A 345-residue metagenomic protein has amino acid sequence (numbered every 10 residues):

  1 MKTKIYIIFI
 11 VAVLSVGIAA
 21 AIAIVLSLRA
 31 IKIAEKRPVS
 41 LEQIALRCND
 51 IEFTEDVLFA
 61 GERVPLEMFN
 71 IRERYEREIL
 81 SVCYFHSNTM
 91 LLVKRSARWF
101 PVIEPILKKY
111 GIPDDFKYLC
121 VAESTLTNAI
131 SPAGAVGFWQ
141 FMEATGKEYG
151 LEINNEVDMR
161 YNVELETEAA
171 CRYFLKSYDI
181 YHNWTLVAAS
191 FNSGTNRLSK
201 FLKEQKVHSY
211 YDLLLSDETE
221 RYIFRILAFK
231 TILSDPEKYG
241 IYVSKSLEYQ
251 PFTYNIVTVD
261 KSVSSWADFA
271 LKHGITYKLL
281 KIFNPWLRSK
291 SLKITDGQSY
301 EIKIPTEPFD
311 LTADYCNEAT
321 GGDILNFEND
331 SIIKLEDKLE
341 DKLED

Functional and structural regions predicted by a protein language model:
I5-G111: An acidic, Gly/Ser/Thr/Pro-rich helix-cap/linker signature
V82, H86-V93, I103-I106, L126-V136 (+5 more regions): Second-shell loop/turn segments in exported
I112-T127, V187-S193, L280-F283: Short, functionally critical alpha-helical segments immediately adjacent to catalytic or ligand/cofactor-binding
G134-N155, T167-A170, F174, L198-F201: Substrate-binding/active-site groove segments that recognize and process beta-1,4-linked N-acetyl-hexosamine
F174-F201: Catalytic and binding regions of secreted/periplasmic enzymes and modules that target cell-wall glycans
S244-G274, S331-D345: Primarily a LysM-type cell-wall glycan-binding module
F283-G321: Extracellular LysM carbohydrate-binding repeats and other cell-envelope/extracellular binding modules
